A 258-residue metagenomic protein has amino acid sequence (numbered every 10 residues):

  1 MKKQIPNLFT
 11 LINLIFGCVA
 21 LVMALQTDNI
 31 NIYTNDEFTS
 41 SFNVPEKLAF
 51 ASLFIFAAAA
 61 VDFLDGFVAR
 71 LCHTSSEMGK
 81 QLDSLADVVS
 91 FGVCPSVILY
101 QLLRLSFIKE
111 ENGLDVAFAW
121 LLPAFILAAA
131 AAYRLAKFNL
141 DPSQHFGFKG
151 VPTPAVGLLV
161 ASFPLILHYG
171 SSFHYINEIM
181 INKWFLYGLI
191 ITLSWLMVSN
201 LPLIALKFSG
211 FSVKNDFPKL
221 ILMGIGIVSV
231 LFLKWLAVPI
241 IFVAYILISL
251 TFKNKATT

Functional and structural regions predicted by a protein language model:
M1-F63, I240-I241, F252, T258: Topogenic membrane-insertion module of multi-pass membrane proteins
M1-L14, L48, V68-V88, L135-A155 (+2 more regions): Interhelical loop and helix-boundary elements at the membrane-water interface of polytopic inner-membrane proteins
F9-I12, A51-I55, P123-A130, V156 (+3 more regions): Hydrophobic alpha-helical transmembrane segments of polytopic
N13, G17-M23, C94-V97, L127 (+5 more regions): Helical transmembrane-bundle signal
C18-Q26, G92-L102, L159-L167: Membrane-interfacial alpha-helical segments at the cytosolic side of multi-pass membrane proteins
D36-K47, E111-W120, F148, Y175-F185: Interfacial loop-to-helix junctions that mark the boundaries of transmembrane helices in multi-pass membrane
F42-A49, L53, L71-L135: Multi-pass membrane catalytic core of lipid/isoprenoid biosynthesis enzymes
H145-T258: C-terminal membrane-associated helical module and adjoining short loops/tails
